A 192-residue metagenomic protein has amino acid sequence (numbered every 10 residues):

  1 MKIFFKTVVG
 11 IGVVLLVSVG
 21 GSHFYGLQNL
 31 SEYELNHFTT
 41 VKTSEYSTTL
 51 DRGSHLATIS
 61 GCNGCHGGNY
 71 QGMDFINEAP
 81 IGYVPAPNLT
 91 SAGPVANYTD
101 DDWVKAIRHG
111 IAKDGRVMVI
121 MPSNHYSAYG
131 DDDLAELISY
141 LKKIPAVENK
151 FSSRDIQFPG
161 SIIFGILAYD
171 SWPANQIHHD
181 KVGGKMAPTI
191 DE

Functional and structural regions predicted by a protein language model:
M1-L35: N-terminal type II signal-anchor transmembrane helix that functions as the membrane-insertion/stop-transfer segment
S22-G26, D100-A106, A112, H125-F151: C-terminal capping alpha-helices of c-type cytochrome domains
Y33-T58, N97, F164-E192: Electrostatic cytochrome c docking/interface patches
T40-Y46, N69-V104, V117-G130, F158-G165: Gly/Gly-Pro-rich "capping" loops immediately C-terminal to redox-active cysteine motifs in periplasmic/lumenal
T48, R52, N88, D102 (+3 more regions): Extracytoplasmic/secreted proteins, especially bacterial periplasmic and envelope-associated proteins
L50, N63, G115, I120-P122 (+4 more regions): Interaction-mediating elements
G53, I59-N69, W103, L137 (+1 more regions): The canonical Cys-X-X-Cys-His
C65-Q71, R108-H109, P122, K142-K143 (+1 more regions): Detector for the c-type heme attachment site
